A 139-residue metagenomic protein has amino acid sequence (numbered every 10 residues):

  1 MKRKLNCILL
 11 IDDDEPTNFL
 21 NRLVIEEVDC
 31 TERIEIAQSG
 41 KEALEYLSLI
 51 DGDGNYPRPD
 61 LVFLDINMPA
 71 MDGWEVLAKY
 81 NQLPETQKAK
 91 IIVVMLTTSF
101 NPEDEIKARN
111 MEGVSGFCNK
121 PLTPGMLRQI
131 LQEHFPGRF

Functional and structural regions predicted by a protein language model:
N6-P16, N21-I25: Conserved acidic segment of CheY-like receiver
I36-L49, G73: Helix N-cap/capping motif at the beta->alpha junctions
E45, W74-Q87: Short amphipathic alpha-helix used as the core "switch/output" element in two-component signaling
D65: Active-site residues of response regulator receiver
M68: Receiver (REC) domain active-site loop signature in two-component systems and cognate sites in sensor histidine kinases
E75, K88-I91, S99-G116, Q129: Alpha4 helix (beta4-alpha4-beta5 surface) of REC/receiver domains from two-component response regulators
N119-K120: A Lys-centered signature of the CheY-like receiver
Q132-F139: The C-terminal output helix
